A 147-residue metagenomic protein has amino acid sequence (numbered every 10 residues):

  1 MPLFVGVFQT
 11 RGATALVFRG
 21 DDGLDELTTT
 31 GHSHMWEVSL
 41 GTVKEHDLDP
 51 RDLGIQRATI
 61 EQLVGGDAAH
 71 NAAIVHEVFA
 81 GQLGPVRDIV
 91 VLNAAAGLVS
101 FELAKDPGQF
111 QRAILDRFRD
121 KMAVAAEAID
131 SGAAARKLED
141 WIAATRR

Functional and structural regions predicted by a protein language model:
M1-R147: Glycine-rich anion-binding loops and their surrounding alpha/beta cores
